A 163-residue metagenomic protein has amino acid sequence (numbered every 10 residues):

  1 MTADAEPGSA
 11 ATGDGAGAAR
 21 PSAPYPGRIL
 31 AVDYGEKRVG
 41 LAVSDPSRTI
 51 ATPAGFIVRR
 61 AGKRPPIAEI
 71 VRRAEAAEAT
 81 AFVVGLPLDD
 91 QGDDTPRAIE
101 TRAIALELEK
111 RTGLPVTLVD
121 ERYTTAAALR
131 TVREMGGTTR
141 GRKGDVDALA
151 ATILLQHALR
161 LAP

Functional and structural regions predicted by a protein language model:
M1-V32, E36-P163: Phosphate- and other anionic-substrate recognition elements at nucleic-acid/protein interfaces
